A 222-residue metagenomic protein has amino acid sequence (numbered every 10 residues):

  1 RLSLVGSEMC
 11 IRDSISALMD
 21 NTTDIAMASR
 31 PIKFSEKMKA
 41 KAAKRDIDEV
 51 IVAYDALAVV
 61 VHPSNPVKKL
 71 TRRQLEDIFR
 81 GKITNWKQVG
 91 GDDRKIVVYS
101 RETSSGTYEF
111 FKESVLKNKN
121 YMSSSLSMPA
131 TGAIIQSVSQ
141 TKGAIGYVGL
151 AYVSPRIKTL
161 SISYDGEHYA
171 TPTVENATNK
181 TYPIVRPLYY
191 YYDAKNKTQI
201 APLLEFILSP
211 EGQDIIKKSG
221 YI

Functional and structural regions predicted by a protein language model:
R1-G6: Single conserved hydrophobic/aromatic residue that forms the stacking wall/gate of nucleotide- or nucleobase-binding
S7-I222: Exported/periplasmic ABC-transporter solute-binding proteins
